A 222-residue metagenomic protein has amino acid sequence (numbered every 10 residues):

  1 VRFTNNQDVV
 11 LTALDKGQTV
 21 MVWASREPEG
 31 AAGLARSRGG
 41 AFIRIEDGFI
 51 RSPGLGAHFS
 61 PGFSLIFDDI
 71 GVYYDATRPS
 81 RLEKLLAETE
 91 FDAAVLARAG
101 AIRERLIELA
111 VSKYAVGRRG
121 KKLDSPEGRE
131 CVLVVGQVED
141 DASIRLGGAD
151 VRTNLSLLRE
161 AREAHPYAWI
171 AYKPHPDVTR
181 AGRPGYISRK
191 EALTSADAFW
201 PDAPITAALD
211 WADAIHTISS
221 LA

Functional and structural regions predicted by a protein language model:
V1, G147-A164: Histidine-anchored nucleotide/phosphate-binding helix
V1-D15, A203: A short, well-structured beta->alpha microelement
R2-N5, M21-E27, E46-D47, Q137 (+1 more regions): Structural motif
A13, S125, A207-W211: Structural alpha-helical scaffold elements that stabilize or flank donor/cofactor-binding regions in carbohydrate
K16-Q18, G39, A196, W211-A214: Short, well-ordered alpha-helix to beta-strand connector turns
V22-L34, A41, E46, D202-A222: A donor-sugar binding/catalytic signature common to diverse glycosyltransferases and related nucleotide-sugar
I50-G148: A nucleotide-sugar donor-handling region in carbohydrate enzymes
L158-P201: Catalytic donor nucleotide-activated moiety binding site of glycosyltransferases and closely related
